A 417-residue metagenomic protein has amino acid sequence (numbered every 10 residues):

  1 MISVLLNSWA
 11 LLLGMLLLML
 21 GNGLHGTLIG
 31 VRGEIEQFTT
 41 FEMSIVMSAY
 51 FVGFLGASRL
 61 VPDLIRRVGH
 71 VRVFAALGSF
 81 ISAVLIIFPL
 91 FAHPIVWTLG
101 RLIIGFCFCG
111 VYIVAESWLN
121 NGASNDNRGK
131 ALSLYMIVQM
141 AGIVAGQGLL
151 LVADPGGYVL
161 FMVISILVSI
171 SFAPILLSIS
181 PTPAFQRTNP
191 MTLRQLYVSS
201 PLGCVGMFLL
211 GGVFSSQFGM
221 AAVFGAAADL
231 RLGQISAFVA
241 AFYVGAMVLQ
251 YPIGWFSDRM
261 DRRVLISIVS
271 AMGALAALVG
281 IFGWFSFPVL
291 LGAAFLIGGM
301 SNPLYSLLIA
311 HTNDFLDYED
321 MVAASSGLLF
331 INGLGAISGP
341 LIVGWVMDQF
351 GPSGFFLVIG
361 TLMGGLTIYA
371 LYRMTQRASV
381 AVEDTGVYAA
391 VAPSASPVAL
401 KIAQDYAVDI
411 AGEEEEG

Functional and structural regions predicted by a protein language model:
M1-S3, P183-M191, R373-G417: Intrinsic disorder in cytosolic terminal tails and internal cytosolic loops of multi-pass membrane transporters
I2-F51, G203-G206, S215-F224, A228 (+1 more regions): Helix-loop boundary and gating motifs at the non-cytosolic
I29, G110-A123, N302-D317: Intracellular juxtamembrane helix-capping segments at the cytosolic ends of symmetry-related transmembrane helices
A57-H70, D154, L249-D261, M347-D348: Helix-to-loop junctions at the C-terminal end of transmembrane segments in multipass secondary transporters
R72-I86, S165, V264-L278, G360: Structural signature of the two symmetry-related core transmembrane helices
I95-I103, P288-L296: Paired small-residue
L102-I137: Cytoplasmic helix-loop-helix junction between adjacent transmembrane helices in 12-TM secondary transporters
L150-L151, S165-F185, L366-M374: C-terminal membrane-cytosol helix-exit motif in multi-pass small-molecule transporters
